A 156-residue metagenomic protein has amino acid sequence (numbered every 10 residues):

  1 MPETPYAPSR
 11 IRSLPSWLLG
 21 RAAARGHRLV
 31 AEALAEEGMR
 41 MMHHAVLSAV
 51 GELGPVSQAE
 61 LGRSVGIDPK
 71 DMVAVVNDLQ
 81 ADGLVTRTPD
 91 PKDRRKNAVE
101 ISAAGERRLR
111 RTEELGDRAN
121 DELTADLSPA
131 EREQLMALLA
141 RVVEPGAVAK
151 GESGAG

Functional and structural regions predicted by a protein language model:
M1-E37, I101, S153-G156: N-terminal leader segment of winged-helix/HTH proteins
M1-I11, P129-G156: C-terminal regulatory/oligomerization modules of transcriptional regulators
S13-W17, E37-S48, K70, E133: Short alpha-helical elements of helix-turn-helix
G20-A23, S48-E52, G66, E113 (+1 more regions): Short, locally clustered residues in the helix-turn-helix/winged-helix DNA-binding domain
P55-A59, N77-E144: Charged, amphipathic alpha-helical coiled-coil/dimerization segments
G62: The alpha-helix within a helix-turn-helix
